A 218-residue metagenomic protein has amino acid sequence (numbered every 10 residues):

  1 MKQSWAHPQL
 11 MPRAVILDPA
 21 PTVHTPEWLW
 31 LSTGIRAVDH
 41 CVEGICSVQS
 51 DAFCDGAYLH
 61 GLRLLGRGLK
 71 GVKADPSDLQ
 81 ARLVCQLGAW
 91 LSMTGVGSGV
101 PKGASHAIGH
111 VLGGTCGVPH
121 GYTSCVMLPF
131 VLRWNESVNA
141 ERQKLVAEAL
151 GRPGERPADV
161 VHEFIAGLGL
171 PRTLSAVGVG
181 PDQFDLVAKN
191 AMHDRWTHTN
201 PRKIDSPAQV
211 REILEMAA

Functional and structural regions predicted by a protein language model:
M1, A6, P12-R13, P21 (+7 more regions): Glycine-rich, flexible loop/turn motifs
M1-S50: A glycine/threonine-rich phosphate-anchoring loop and its flanking beta-alpha core in nucleotide/phosphate-binding
D18, V38, C85, H106 (+4 more regions): Buried hydrophobic positions in well-ordered alpha/beta secondary-structure cores of metabolic enzymes
V38-V42, C85-M93, L128, V161 (+3 more regions): Short alpha-helical scaffolding segments that buttress acidic/His motifs in well-ordered protein cores
G44-V160: Active-site segments that bind and position negatively charged phosphate/pyrophosphate groups
A147-A218: C-terminal charged capping/lid subdomain of soluble metabolic enzymes
